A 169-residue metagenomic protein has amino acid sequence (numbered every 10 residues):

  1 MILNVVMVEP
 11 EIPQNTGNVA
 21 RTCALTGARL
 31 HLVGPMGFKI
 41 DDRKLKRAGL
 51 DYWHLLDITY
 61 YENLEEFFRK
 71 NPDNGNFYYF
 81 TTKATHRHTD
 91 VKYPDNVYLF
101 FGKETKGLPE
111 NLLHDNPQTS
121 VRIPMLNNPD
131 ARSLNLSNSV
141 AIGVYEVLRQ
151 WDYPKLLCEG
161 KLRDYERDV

Functional and structural regions predicted by a protein language model:
M1-V169: Post-transcriptional modification and biogenesis factors for structured RNAs of the translation apparatus
